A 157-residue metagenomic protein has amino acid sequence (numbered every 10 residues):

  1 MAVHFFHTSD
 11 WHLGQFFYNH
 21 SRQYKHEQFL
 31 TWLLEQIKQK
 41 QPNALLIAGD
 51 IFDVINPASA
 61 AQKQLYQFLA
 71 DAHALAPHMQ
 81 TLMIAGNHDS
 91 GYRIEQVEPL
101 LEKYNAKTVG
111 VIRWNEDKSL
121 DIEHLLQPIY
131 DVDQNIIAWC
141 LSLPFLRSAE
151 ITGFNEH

Functional and structural regions predicted by a protein language model:
M1-A70, P77-H78: N-terminal active-site segment of His-dependent metallophosphoesterases
L13, D89, F145-S148: Short, solvent-exposed loop/turn segments at secondary-structure junctions
Y18, I51-L69, A85-Y104, T108-G110 (+1 more regions): Metal-dependent catalytic neighborhoods of phosphoester/phosphodiester hydrolases
R22-Q23, E98-L100, E156: Short secondary-structure boundary/capping segments
L46, Q80-L82, W139-L141: A structural signal for isolated positions on well-ordered beta-strands in alpha/beta enzyme cores
A76-M79, N135: Short helix-terminating capping/connector loops at secondary-structure junctions
Y104-H157: Conserved catalytic scaffold of divalent metal-dependent phosphoesterases
